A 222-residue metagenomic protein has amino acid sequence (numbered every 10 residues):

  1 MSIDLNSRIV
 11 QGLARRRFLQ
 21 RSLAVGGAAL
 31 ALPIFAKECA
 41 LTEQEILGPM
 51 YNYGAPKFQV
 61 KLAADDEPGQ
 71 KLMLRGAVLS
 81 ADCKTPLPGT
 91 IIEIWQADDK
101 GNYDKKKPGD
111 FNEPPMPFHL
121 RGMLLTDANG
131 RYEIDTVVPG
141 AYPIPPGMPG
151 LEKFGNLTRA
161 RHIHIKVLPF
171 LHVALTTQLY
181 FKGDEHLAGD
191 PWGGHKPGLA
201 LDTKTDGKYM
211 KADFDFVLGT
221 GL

Functional and structural regions predicted by a protein language model:
M1-R17, G27-A28: N-terminal secretory signal peptides
F18-S22, D99: Short N-terminal helix-initiation segments at or just after the protein's N-terminus
R21-G26, G219: Long, non-globular segments of proteins
F35-L222: Beta-strand-dominated extracellular/periplasmic modules and repeats in secreted or surface-exposed proteins
